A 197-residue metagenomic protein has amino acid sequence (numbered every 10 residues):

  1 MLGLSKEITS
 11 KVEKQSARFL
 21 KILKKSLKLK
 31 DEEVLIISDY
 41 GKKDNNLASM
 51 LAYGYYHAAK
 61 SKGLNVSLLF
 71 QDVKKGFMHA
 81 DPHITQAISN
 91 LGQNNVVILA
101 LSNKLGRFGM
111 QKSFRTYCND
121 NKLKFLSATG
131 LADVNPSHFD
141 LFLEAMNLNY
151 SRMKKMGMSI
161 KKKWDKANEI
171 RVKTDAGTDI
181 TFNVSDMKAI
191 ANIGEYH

Functional and structural regions predicted by a protein language model:
M1-H197: Active-site bordering "gate/hinge" segments that shape substrate access to catalytic or cofactor-binding pockets
